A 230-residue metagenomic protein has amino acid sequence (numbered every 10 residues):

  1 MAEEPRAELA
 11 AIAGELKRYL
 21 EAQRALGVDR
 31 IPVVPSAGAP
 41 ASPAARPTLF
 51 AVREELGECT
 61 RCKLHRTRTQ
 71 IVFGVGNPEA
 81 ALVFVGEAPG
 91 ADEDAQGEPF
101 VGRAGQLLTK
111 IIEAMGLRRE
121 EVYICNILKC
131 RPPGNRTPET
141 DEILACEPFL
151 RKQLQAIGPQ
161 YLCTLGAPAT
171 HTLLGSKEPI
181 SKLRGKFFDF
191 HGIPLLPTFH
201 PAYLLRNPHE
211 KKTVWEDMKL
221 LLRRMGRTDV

Functional and structural regions predicted by a protein language model:
M1-G14, R30-P35: Short, small/acidic-rich helices and loops at N termini and domain boundaries of DNA replication/processing enzymes
K17-V230: A polyanion-binding, active-site-adjacent surface
